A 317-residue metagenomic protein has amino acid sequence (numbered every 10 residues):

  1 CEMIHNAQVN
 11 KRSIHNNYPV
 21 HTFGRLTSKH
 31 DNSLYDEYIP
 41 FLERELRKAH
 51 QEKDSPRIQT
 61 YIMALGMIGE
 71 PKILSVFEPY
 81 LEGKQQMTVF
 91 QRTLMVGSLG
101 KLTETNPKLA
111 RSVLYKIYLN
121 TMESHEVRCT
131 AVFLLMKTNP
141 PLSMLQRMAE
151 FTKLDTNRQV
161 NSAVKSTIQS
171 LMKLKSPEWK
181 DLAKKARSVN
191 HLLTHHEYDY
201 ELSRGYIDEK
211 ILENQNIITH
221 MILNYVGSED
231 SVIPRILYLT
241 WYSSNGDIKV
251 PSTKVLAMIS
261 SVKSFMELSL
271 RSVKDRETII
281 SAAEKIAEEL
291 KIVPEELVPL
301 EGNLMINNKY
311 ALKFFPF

Functional and structural regions predicted by a protein language model:
C1-Q86, Q91, K108, F133 (+1 more regions): Long internal repeat-built scaffold domains in very large eukaryotic proteins
E82-M122, R128: Alpha-helical adaptor scaffolds
L102, K137-T138: Extracellular beta-strand scaffolds
L114-K137, R147-F151: Extended amphipathic alpha-helical scaffold segments
